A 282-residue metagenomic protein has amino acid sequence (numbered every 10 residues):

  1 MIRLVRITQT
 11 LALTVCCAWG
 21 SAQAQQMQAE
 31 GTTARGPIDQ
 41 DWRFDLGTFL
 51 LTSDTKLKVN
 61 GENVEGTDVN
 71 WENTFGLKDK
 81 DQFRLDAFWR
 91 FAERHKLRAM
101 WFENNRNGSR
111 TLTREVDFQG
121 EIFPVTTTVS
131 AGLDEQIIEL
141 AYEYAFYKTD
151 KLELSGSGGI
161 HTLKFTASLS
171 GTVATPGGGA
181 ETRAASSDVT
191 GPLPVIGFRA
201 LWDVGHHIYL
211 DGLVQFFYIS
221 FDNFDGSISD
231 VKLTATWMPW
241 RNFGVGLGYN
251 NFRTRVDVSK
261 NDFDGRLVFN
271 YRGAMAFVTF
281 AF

Functional and structural regions predicted by a protein language model:
M1-Q40: Cleavable N-terminal export/targeting peptides
A24-N104, G273-M275, T279-A281: Short glycine/proline- and aromatic-enriched beta-strand/turn motifs that initiate or cap beta-hairpins
D45-F49, M100-F102, S157-H161, L213-Q215 (+1 more regions): Transmembrane beta-strands of outer-membrane beta-barrel proteins
L46-T48, L85-W89, L140-Y144, G158-I160 (+4 more regions): Residues on the lipid-exposed face of transmembrane beta-strands in outer-membrane beta-barrel proteins
D54-K80, E103-Q136, L163-G191, I219-N223 (+1 more regions): Extracellular/periplasm-exposed beta-strand and loop segments of Gram-negative cell-envelope proteins, dominated by
Q82, G191-G197, G226-T234, G244 (+1 more regions): Transmembrane beta-barrel architecture of outer membranes
R94-L97, D150-L152, H206-L210, R241-V245: Repeated loop/turn-to-beta-strand initiation elements of outer-membrane beta-barrel proteins
Y209-D222: Transmembrane beta-strand segments that form the barrel wall of outer-membrane beta-barrel proteins
